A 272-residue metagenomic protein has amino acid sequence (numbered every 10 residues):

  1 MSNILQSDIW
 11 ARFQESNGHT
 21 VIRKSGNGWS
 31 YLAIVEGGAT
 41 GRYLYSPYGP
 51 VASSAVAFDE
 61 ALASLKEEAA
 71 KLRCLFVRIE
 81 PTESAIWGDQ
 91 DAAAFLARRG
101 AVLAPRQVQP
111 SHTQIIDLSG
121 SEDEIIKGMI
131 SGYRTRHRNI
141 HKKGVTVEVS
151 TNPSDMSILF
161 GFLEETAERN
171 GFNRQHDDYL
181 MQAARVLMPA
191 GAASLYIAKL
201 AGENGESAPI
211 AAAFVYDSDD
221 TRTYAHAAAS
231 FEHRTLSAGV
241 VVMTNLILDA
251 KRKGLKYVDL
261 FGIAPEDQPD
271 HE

Functional and structural regions predicted by a protein language model:
M1-G41, T82-I86, A97-V108, T113-R234 (+1 more regions): A conserved beta-strand-loop-helix scaffold within acyl/acetyltransferase catalytic domains
G41-Q107, D220-E272: Acyl-donor binding region in acyl/amide transferases
